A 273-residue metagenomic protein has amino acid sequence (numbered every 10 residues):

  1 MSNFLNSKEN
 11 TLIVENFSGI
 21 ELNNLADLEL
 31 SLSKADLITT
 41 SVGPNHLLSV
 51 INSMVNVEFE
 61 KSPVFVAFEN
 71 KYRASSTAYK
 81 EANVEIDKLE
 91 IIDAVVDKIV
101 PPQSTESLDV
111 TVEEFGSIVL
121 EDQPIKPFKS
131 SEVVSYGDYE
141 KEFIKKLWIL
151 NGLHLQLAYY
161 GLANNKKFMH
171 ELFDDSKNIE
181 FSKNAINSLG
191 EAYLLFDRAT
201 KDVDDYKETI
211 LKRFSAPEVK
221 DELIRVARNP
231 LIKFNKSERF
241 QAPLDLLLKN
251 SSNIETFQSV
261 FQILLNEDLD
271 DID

Functional and structural regions predicted by a protein language model:
M1-L30, K34-D273: Substrate/ligand-engaging "lid" and interaction regions
